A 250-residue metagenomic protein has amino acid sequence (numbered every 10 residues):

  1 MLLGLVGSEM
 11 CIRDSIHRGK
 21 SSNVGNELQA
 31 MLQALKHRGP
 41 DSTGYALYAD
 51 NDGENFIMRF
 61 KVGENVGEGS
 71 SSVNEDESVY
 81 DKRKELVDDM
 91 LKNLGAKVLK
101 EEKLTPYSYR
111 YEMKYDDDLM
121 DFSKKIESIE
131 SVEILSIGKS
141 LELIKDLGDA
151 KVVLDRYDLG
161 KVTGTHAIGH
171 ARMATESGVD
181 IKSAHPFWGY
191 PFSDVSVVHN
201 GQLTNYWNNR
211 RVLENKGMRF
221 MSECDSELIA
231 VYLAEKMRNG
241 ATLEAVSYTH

Functional and structural regions predicted by a protein language model:
M1-G7, I12, H250: Single conserved hydrophobic/aromatic residue that forms the stacking wall/gate of nucleotide- or nucleobase-binding
S8-E75, L104-E112, D117-L143: Extreme N-terminus nucleophile/cap motif
S22, D52-E54, T175-G178, T204-Y206 (+1 more regions): Flexible loop/turn segments at secondary-structure boundaries
M31, L141-S196, G240-Y248: Conserved mixed alpha/beta core segments that line enzyme active sites in large multi-domain catalysts
G39, S193-N209: Conserved beta-strand-loop-short alpha-helix elements that form and flank the Mn2+/Mg2+-coordinating active site
I57-M58, G178-K182, W207-R211, A234: Short acidic, glycine/serine/threonine-rich loops at helix termini
D76-A96: Short amphipathic alpha-helix segments
T204-Y248: Short histidine
